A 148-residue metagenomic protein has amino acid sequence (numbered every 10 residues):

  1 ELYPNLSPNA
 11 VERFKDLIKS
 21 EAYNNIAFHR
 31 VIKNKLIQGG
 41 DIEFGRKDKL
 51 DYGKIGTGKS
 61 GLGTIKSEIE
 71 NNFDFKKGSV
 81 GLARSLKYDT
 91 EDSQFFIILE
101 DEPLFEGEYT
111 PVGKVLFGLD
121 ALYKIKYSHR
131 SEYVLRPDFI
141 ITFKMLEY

Functional and structural regions predicted by a protein language model:
E1-Y148: Cyclophilin-like peptidyl-prolyl cis-trans isomerases
